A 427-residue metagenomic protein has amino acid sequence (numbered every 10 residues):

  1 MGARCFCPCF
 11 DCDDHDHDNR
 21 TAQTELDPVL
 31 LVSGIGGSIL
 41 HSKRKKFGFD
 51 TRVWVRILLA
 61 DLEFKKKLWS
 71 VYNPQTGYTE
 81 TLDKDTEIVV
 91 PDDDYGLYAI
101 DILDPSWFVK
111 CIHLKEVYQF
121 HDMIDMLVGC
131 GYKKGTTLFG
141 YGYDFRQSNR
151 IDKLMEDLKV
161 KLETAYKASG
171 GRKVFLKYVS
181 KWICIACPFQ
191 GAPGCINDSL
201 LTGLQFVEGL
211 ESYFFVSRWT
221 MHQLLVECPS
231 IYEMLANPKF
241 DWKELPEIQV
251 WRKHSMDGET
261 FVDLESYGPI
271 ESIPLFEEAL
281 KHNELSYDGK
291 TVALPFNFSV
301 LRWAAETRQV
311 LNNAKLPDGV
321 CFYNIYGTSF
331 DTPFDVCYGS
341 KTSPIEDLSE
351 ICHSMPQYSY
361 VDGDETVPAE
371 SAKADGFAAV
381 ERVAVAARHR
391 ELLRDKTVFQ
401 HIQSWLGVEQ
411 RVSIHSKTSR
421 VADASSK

Functional and structural regions predicted by a protein language model:
M1-C228, Y232-I273, G327, D331 (+1 more regions): N-terminal non-catalytic accessory region
V216, V226, T291, P295-R302: Alpha-helix boundary/N-cap detector
P274, K281: Extended, loop-rich substrate-binding clefts of extracytoplasmic carbohydrate-active enzymes
F276, S286-A293: Extended, polar/charged low-complexity intrinsically disordered and coiled-coil segments in eukaryotic
H282-Y287, P344: A broad, low-specificity signal for short, low-complexity segments enriched in glycine/proline and polar/charged
S286, S299, K315-L316, C337 (+2 more regions): Membrane-anchoring alpha-helices and their flanking helix-loop junctions
V300-V361: Conserved serine/cysteine hydrolase catalytic core
